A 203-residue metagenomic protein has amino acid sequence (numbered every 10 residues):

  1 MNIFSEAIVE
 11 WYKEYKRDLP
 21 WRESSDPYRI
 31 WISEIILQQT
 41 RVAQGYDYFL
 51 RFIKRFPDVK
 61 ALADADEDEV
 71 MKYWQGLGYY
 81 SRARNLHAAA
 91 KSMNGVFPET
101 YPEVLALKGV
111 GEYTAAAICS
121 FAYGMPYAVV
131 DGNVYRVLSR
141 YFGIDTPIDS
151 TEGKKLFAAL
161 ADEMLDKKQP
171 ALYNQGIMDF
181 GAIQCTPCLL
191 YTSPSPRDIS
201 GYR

Functional and structural regions predicted by a protein language model:
N2, E6-A7, W11-L189: Catalytic cores of DNA base-excision repair glycosylases
Y191, P196-R203: Single conserved hydrophobic/aromatic residue that forms the stacking wall/gate of nucleotide- or nucleobase-binding
